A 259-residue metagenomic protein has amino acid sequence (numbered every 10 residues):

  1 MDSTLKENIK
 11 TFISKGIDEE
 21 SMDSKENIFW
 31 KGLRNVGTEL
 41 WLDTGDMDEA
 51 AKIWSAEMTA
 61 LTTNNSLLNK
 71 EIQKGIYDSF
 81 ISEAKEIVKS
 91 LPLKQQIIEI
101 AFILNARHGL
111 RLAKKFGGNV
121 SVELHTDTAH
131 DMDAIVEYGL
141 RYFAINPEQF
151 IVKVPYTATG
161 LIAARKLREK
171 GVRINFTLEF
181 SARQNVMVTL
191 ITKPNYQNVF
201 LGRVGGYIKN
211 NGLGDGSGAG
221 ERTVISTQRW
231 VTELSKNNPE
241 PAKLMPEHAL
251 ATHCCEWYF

Functional and structural regions predicted by a protein language model:
D2-G45: N- or domain-start disorder-to-order transition segments that initiate the globular core
N8, M47-E49, S55-M58, N65-K70 (+1 more regions): Active-site beta->alpha loop and helix N-cap motifs at the rims of alpha/beta catalytic domains
E20-K25, A129-I135, V154-K170, S181-M187 (+1 more regions): Active-site-adjacent beta->alpha loops and helix N-cap segments on the catalytic face of soluble alpha/beta enzymes
W41-D43, A101, E123-H125, E148-T157 (+3 more regions): Catalytic beta/alpha-barrel core
A50, G109, G139, A164 (+2 more regions): Generic hydrophobic/aromatic pocket-lining and core-packing "Φ" positions
A56-A60, N146-E148, A163-I174, I191-Q197: Glycine-enriched alpha-helix->loop->beta-strand junction motifs that scaffold or abut catalytic
N105-H108, A113-K114, A144-I145, I162-G171 (+1 more regions): Alpha-helix-loop-beta-strand connector modules within alpha/beta enzyme cores
N175, F180-F259: Catalytic alpha/beta core domains of metabolic enzymes, predominantly
